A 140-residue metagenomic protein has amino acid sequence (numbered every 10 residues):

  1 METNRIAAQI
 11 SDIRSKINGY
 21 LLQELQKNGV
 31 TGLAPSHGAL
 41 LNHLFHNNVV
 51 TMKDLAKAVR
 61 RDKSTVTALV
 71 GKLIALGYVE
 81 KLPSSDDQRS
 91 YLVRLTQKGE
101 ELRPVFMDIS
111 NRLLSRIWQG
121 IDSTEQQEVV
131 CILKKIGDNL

Functional and structural regions predicted by a protein language model:
M1, T124-L140: C-terminal regulatory/oligomerization modules of transcriptional regulators
M1-T31, L95: N-terminal leader segment of winged-helix/HTH proteins
E2, I6, S36-H37, K98 (+1 more regions): N-terminal positioning helix adjacent to the helix-turn-helix/winged-helix DNA-binding module
Q9, H37-H43, A58, T65 (+5 more regions): Residue-level recognition of specific faces of alpha-helices
D12, K16, F45-H46, A58 (+3 more regions): Alpha-helical structural segments
R14, R103, G137-L140: A structural signal for well-ordered alpha-helices, especially hydrophobic packing surfaces of coiled-coils
Y20-T65: N-terminal helix-turn-helix DNA-binding core of bacterial DNA-binding proteins
Q23, G71-C131: Charged, amphipathic alpha-helical coiled-coil/dimerization segments
